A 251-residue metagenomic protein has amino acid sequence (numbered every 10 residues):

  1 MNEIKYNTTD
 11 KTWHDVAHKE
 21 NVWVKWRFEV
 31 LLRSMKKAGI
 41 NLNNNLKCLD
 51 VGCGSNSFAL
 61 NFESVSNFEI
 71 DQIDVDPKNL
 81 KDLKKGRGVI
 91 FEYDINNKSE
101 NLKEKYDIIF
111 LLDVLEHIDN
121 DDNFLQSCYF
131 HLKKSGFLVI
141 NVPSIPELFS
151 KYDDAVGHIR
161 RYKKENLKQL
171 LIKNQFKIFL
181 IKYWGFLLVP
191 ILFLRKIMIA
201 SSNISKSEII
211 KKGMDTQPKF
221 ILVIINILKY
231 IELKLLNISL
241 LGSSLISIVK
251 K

Functional and structural regions predicted by a protein language model:
M1-L112, D122-L125, G213-P218, E232 (+1 more regions): Conserved N-terminal segment of class I S-adenosyl-L-methionine
D15-H18, L138-R160, K164-Q169: Short, glycine-/aromatic-enriched active-site segment of Class I SAM-dependent methyltransferases
A17-E20, L188-K251: A C-terminal cap/extension of S-adenosyl-L-methionine-dependent methyltransferases that defines the acceptor-substrate
N79, S99, P146-L148, L187: Feature marks short, surface-exposed loop/turn motifs that line or immediately flank catalytic pockets and channel
D113-H117: A short His-aromatic
D122-F137: A short glycine-rich, Lys/Arg-flanked "PGG" loop and its adjoining helix->strand segment in the class I
F176-F186: Conserved S-adenosyl-L-methionine
